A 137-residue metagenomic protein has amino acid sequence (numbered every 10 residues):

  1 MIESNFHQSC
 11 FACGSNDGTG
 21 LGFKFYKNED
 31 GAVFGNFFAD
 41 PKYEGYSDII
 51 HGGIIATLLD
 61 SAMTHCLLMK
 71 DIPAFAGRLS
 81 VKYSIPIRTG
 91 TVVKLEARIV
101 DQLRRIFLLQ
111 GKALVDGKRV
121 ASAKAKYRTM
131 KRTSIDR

Functional and structural regions predicted by a protein language model:
M1-E3, I87-T89, V100-R137: HotDog/MaoC-like acyl-thioester-processing domains
M1-N36, D40-K42: Non-catalytic linker/capping segments at the edges of enzyme domains
F6-H7, T19-L21, G31-G35, F75-L79 (+3 more regions): A generic structural signal for short beta-strands and their flanking turns/coil linkers
G18, I49-G52, A56-T57, K94 (+2 more regions): Short, electropositive, low-hydrophobicity segments enriched in small/polar residues
Y26-N28, R98-Q102: Short beta-strand micro-motifs enriched in acidic
F34-L58: A conserved, well-ordered hydrophobic junction motif at loop->secondary-structure transitions
N36-F38, S80-K82, E96-R98, K112 (+1 more regions): Residue-level recognition of well-ordered beta-strand positions that form the cores of beta-sheet-rich folds across
S61-K94: Hydrophobic beta-strand-centered segment that forms part of the acyl-chain substrate-binding groove
